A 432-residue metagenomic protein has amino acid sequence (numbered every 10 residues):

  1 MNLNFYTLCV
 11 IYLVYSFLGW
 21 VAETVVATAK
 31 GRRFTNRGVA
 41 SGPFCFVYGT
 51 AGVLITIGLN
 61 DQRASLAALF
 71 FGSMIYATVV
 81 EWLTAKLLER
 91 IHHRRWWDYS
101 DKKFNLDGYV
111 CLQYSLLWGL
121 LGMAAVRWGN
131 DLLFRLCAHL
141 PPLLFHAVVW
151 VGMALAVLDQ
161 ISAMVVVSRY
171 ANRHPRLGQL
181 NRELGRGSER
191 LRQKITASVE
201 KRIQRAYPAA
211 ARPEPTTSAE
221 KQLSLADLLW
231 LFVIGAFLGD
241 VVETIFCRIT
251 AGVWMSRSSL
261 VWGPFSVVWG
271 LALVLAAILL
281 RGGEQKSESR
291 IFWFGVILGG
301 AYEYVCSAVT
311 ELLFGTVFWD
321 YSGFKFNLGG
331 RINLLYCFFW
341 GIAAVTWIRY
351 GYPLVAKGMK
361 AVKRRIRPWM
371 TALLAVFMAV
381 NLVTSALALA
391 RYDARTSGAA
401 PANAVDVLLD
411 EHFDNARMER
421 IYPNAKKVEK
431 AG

Functional and structural regions predicted by a protein language model:
M1-G432: Aromatic-rich, lipid-facing transmembrane alpha helices and their immediate juxtamembrane interface loops in integral
